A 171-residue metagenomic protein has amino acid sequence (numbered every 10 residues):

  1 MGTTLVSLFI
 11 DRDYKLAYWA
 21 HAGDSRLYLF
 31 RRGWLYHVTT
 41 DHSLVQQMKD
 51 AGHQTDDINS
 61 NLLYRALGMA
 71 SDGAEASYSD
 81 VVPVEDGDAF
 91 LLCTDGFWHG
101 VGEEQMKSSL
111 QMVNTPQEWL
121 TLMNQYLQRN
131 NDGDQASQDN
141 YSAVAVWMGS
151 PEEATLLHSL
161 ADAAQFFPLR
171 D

Functional and structural regions predicted by a protein language model:
M1-F30, D56-V84, N131-D132, Q138 (+1 more regions): Catalytic core of PPM/PP2C metal-dependent serine/threonine phosphatase domains
A17-A20, L29, H37-T39, A154-H158: Amphipathic coiled-coil signal-relay and dimerization helices
G23, T40-D41, M106: Residue-level structural signal for beta-strand termini and adjacent loop
R26-L27, V45, H99, E153: Short, acidic Gly/Pro/Ser/Thr-rich loop/turn segments
F30-R31, G102: Cytochrome P450 core scaffold surrounding the K-helix E-X-X-R motif and the conserved "meander" helix-loop region
W34-A70: Glycine-rich phosphate-binding loop plus the immediately following alpha-helix
G68-C93, F97-D171: C-terminal catalytic subdomain
